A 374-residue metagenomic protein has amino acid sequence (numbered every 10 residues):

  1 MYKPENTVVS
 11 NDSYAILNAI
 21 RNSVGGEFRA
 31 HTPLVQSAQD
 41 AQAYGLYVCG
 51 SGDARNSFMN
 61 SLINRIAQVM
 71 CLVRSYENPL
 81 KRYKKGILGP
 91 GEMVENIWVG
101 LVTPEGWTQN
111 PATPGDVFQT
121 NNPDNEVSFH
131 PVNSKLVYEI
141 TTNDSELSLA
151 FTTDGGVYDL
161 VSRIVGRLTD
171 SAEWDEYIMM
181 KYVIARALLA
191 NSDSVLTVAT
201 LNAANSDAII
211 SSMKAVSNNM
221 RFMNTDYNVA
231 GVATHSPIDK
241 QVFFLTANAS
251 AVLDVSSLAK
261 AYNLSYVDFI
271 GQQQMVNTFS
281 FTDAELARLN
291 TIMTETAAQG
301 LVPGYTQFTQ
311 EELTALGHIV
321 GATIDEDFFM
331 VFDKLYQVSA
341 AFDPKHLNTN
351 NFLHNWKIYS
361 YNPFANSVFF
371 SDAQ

Functional and structural regions predicted by a protein language model:
M1, W107, A112, F118 (+6 more regions): Extended hydrophobic/Leu-rich segments
M1-R65, V69, V73, F269-Q374: Extended, compositionally biased alpha-helical segments that mediate assembly or anchoring
L46-R55, I97, N191-A203: Short, charged low-complexity intrinsically disordered segments located at boundaries of structured domains
N56-I140: Assembly/oligomerization interface modules of large self-assembling protein complexes
R74, T169-E176, M180, R221-N228: Residue-level signal for secondary-structure boundary elements
Y76-Y83, Y177, L188-L189, Y227-S236: Short glycine-rich, low-complexity/disordered patches
E126-S194, N351-F352: Long, contiguous amphipathic alpha-helices that act as assembly "spine/axial" helices in icosahedral shell and virion
S192-T291: Extended, solvent-exposed, turn-rich assembly/linker loops in the middle of proteins
